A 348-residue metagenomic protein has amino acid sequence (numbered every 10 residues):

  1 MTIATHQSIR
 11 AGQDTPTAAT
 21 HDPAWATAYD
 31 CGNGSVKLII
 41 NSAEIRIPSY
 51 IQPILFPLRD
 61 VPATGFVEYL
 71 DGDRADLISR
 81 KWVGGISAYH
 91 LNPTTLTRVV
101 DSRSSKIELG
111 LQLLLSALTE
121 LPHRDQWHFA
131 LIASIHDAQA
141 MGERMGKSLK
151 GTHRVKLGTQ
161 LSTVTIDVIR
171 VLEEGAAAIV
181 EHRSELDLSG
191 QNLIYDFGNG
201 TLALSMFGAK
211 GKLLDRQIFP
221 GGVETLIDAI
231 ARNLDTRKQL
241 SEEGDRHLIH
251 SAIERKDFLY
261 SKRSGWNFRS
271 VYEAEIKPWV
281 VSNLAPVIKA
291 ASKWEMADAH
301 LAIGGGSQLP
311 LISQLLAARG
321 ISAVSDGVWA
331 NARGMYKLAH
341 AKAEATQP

Functional and structural regions predicted by a protein language model:
M1-N192, G211-T225, H247-P348: Nucleotide/phosphate-binding catalytic cleft detector across ATP-hydrolyzing and phosphate-transferring enzymes
Y195-N199: Active-site-proximal alpha-helical scaffolds that flank and shape metal-associated catalytic sites
A203-S205: A structural feature that tracks compact, well-ordered secondary-structure segments with a strong bias toward
G208: A cytosolic small-molecule/anion-sensing beta-strand core signal
D228-E243, H247: Long, charge-rich alpha-helical interaction segments
